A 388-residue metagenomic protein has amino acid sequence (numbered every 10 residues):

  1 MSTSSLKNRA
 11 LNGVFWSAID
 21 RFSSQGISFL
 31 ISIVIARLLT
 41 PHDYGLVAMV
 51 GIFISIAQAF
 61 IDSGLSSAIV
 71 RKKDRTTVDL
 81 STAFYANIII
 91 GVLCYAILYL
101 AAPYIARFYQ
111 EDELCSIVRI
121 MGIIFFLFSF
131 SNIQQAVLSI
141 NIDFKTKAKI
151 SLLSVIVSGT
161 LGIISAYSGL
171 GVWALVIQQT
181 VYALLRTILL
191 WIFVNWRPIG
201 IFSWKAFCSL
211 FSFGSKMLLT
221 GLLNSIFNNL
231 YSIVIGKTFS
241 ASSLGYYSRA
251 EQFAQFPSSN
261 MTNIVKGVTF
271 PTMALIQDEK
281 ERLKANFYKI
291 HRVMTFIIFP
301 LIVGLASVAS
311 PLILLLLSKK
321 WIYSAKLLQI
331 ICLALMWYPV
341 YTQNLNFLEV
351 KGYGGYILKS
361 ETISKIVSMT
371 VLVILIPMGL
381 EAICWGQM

Functional and structural regions predicted by a protein language model:
M1-L6, A10, K145, K149 (+2 more regions): Interhelical loop/hinge segments that connect adjacent transmembrane helices in multipass membrane
L6-S63, I90-A102, R119, I124 (+3 more regions): Signature of the first transmembrane helix
K7, L11, A68-T77, L127-I150 (+5 more regions): Membrane-interface junctions at transmembrane-helix termini in multi-pass inner-membrane proteins
G26-F29, Y85-Q110, R119, T160-Y167 (+2 more regions): Alpha-helical transmembrane segments of multi-pass membrane transport and lipid-handling proteins
F29-D43, A106-F108, A166, S225-F256 (+2 more regions): Helix-terminus/linker motif at the lipid-water interface of multi-pass membrane proteins
V34-G51, P103, R107, C115 (+4 more regions): Membrane-interface helix-loop junctions in multi-pass transport and translocation proteins
I56-F60, A96, L100, E111-Q134 (+9 more regions): Alpha-helical transmembrane segments of multi-pass membrane proteins
Q58-T77, S139-I140, P198, A250 (+2 more regions): Helix-loop junctions and terminal segments of transmembrane helices in multi-pass membrane transport/translocation
